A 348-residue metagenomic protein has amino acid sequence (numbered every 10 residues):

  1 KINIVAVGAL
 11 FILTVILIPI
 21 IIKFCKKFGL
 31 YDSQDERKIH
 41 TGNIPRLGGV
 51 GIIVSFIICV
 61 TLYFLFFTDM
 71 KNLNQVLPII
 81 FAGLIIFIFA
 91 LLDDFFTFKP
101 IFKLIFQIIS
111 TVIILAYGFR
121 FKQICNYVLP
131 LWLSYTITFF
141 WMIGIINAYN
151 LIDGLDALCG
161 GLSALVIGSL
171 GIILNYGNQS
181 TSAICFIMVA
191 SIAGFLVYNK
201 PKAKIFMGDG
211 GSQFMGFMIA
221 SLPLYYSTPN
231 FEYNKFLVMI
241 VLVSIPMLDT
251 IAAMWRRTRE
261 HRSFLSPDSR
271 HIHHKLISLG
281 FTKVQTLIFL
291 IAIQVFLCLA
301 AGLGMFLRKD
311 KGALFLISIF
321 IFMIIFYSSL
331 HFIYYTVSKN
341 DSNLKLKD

Functional and structural regions predicted by a protein language model:
K1-G29, I53-L84, I88, L158-D348: Alpha-helical transmembrane segments
S33-L47: Juxtamembrane helix-capping/reentrant segments at transmembrane boundaries
P45-L62, V112-Y117: A generic, lipid-embedded transmembrane alpha helix
G48, D94, D153, D209 (+1 more regions): Divalent metal-coordination and catalytic microenvironments
C59-L73, A90-F98, L115-L129, I152: Transmembrane alpha-helix boundary signature
L77-Q107: Hydrophobic alpha-helical hairpins/lids featuring a short glycine-rich hinge
L84-I85, F89, F106-F121, I137-N150 (+2 more regions): Membrane-embedded alpha-helical core segments of multi-pass
L151-C159: RNA/tRNA-interacting regions in translation and RNA-turnover enzymes
